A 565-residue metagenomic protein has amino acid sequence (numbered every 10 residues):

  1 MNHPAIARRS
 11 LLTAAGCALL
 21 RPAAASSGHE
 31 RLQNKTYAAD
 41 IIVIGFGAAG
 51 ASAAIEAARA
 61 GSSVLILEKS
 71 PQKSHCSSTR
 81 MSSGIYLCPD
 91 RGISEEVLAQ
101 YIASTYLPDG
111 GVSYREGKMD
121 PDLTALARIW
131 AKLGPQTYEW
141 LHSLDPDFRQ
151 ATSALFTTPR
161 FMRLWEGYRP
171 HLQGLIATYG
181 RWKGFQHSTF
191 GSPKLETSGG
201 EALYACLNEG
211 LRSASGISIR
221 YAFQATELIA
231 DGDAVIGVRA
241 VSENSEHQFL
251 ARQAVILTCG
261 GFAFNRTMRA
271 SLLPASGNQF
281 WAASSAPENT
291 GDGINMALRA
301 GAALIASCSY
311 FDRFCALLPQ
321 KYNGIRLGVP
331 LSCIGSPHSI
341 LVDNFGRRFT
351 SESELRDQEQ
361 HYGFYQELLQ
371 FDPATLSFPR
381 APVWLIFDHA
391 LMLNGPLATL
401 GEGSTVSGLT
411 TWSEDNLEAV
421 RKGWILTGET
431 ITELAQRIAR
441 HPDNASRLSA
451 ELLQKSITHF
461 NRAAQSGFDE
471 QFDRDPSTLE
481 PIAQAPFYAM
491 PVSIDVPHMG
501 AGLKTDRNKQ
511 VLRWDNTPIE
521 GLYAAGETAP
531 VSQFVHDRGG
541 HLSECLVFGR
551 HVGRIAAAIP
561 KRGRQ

Functional and structural regions predicted by a protein language model:
M1-A18: N-terminal secretory signal peptides and thylakoid transit peptides that target proteins across membranes
K35-G47: Beta1/beta-strand and adjacent pyrophosphate-binding region of the FAD-binding site in flavoprotein oxidoreductases
Y37-A39, S245-A254: Core beta-strand elements of the Rossmann-like FAD/NAD(P) dinucleotide-binding domain in flavoenzyme oxidoreductases
A60-T79: Glycine-rich FAD pyrophosphate-binding loop
A127-E243, R266-T267, L317-P319, A464-Q484: Conserved redox-cofactor binding core of oxidoreductases
L250-K321, L542, F548: Glycine-rich loop(s) and the adjacent beta-strand/alpha-helix scaffold that form part
I294, A300-H441: An anion/pyrophosphate-binding glycine-rich loop and adjacent beta-alpha core in soluble alpha-beta enzymes
L448-S532, H536: A glycine-rich dinucleotide-binding beta-alpha-beta segment and adjacent secondary-structure elements that constitute
